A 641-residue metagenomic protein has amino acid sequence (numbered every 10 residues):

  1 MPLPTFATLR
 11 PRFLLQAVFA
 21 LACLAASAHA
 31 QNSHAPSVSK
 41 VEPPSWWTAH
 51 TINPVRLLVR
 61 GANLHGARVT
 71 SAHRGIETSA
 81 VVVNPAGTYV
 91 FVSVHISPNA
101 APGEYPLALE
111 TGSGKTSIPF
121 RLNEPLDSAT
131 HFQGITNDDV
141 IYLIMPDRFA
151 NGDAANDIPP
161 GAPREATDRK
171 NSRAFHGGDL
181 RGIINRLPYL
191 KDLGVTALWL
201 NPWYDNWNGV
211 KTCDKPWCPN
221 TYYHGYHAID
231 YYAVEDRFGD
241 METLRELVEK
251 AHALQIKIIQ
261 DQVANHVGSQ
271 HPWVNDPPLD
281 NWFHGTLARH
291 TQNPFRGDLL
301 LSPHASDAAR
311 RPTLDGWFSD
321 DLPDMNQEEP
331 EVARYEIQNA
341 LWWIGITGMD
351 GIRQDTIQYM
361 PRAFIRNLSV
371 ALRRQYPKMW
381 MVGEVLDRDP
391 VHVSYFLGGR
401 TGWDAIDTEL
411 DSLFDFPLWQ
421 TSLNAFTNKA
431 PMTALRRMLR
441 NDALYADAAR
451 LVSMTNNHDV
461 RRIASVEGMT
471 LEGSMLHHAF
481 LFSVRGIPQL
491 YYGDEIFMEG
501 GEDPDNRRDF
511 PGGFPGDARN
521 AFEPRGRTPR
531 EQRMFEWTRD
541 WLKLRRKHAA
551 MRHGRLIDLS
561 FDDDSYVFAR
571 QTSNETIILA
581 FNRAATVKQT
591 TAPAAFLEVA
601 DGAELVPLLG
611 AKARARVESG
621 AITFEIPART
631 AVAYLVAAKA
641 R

Functional and structural regions predicted by a protein language model:
P2-A17: Bacterial N-terminal signal peptides that target proteins for export
Q16-A25: Bacterial N-terminal signal peptides
H29-A30, T116, N123-V140, K191-G194 (+2 more regions): Carbohydrate-interacting/catalytic domains
Q31, H50-S113: Immunoglobulin-like IPT/TIG beta-sandwich domains and homologous Ig-like subdomains
Q31-G66, I118-F132: Beta-strand/beta-sandwich contexts
I144, L190, L200, Y231 (+10 more regions): Conserved, mostly hydrophobic/aromatic
F149-L341, I346-T347, N367-R374, V385 (+3 more regions): Substrate-binding/active-site clefts of carbohydrate-active enzymes
V248, H266, V274, N339-L341 (+10 more regions): Active-site-proximal helices and loops of the catalytic beta/alpha 8
